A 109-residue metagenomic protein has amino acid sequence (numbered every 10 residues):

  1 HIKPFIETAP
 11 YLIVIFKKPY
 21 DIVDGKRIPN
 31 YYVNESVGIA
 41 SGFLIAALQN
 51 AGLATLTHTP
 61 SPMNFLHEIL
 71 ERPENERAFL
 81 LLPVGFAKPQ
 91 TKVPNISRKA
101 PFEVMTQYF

Functional and structural regions predicted by a protein language model:
H1-V37: Glycine/small-residue-rich phosphate/adenosyl-binding loop
P4-E7, E71-E74, S97: Solvent-exposed alpha-helices and their adjacent loops that cap or buttress functional pockets in soluble metabolic
K17, P60, F86: Short secondary-structure boundary segments
D21-D24, M63-H67: Short, solvent-exposed loop/turn segments at secondary-structure junctions
I28, Y32, L53-F65: GST superfamily/GST-like fold recognition
A46-N50: Short hydrophobic alpha-helices that are characteristic scaffold elements of the AMP-binding
L66-L80: Short, electropositive alpha-helical surface patch
R77-F109: C-terminal helix-cap and adjacent tail motif
